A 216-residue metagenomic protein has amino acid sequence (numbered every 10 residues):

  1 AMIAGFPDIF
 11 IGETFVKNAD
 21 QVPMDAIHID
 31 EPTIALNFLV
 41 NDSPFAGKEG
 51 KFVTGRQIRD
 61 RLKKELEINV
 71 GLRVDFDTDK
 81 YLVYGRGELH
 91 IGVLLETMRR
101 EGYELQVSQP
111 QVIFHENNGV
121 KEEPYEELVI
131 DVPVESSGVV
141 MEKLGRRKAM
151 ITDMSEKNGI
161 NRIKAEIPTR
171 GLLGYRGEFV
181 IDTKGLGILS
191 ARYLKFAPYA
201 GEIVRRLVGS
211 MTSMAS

Functional and structural regions predicted by a protein language model:
A1-S216: Accessory interaction regions appended to the cores of large information-processing enzymes
